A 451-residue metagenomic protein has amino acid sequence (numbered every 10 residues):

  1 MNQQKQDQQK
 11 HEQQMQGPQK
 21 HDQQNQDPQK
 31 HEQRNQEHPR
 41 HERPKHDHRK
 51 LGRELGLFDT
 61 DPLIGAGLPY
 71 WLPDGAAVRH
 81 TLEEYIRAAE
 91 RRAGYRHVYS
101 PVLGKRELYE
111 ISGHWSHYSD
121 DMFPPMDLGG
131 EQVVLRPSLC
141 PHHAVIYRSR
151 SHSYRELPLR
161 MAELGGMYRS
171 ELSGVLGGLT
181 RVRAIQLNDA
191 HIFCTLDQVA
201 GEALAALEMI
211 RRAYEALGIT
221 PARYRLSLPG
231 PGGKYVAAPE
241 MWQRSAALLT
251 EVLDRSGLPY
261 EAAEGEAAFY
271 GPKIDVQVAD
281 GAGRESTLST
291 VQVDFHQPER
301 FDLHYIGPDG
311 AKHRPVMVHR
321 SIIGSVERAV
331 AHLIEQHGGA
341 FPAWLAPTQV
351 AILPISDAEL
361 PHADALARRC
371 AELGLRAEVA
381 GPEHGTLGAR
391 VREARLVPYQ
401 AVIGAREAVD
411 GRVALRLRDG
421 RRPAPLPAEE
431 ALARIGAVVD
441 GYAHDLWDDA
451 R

Functional and structural regions predicted by a protein language model:
M1, Q36-R451: NTP/phosphate- and nucleic-acid-binding module
N2-H38: Charge- and polar-rich, low-complexity intrinsically disordered segments of small proteins and propeptides that act as
